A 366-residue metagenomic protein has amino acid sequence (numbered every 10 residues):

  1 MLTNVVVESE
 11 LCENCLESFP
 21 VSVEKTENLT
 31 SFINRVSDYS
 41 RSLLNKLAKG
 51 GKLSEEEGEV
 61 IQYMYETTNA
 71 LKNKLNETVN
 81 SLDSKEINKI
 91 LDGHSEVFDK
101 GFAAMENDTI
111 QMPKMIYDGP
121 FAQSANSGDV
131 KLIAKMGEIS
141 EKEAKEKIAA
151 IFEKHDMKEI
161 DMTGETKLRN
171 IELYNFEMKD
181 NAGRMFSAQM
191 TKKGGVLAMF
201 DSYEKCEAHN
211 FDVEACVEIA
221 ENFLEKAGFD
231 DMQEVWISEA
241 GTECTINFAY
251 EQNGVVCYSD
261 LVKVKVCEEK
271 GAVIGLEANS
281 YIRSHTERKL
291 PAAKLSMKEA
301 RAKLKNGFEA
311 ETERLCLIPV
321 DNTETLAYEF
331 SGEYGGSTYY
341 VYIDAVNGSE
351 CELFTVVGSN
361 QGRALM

Functional and structural regions predicted by a protein language model:
M1-M366: Long, terminal "pre-/pro-" and other extracytoplasmic accessory regions that lie outside the mature folded/catalytic
